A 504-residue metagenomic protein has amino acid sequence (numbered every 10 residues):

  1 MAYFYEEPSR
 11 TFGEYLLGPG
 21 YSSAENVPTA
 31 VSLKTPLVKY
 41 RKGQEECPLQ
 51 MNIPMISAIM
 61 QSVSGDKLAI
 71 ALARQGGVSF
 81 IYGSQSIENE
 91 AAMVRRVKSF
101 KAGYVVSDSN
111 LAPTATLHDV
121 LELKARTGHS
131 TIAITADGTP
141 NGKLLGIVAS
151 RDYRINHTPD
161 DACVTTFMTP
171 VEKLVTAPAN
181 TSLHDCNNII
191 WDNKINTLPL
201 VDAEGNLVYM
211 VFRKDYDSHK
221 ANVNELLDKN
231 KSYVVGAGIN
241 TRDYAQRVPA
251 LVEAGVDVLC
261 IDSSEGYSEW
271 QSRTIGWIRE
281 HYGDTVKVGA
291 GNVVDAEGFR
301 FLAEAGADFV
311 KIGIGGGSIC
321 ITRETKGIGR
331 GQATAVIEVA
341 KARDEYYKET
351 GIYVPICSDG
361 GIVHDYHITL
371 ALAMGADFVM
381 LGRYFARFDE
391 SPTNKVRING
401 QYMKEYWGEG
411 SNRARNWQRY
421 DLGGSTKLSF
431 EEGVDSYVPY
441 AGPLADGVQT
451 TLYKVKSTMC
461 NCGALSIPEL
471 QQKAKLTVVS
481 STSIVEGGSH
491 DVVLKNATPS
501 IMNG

Functional and structural regions predicted by a protein language model:
M1-Y21, S109-L111, A177-P178, H184-N188 (+3 more regions): Alpha/beta catalytic cores of nucleotide-metabolism and tRNA/nucleoside-modifying enzymes
T29-M51, A58-M60, N89-H129, I134-D137 (+5 more regions): Bateman/CBS regulatory modules and CBS-like beta-alpha motifs in cytosolic regions of diverse proteins
Q44-P48, A73, K98, L121-A125 (+8 more regions): Surface-exposed amphipathic alpha-helices with a cationic face
P48-S57, G103-D108, V171, D228-A237 (+3 more regions): Short beta-strand/loop segments at the ligand-binding rim of alpha/beta enzyme cores
K67-I70, Y244-A254, V288, V293-I312 (+1 more regions): Catalytic cores of alpha/beta
R74-N89, V256-S268, D308-K326, I362-K395: Glycine-rich phosphate-binding active-site loops on the catalytic face of alpha/beta enzymes
F80-Q85, N110-L111, T131-T135, T176-A177 (+6 more regions): Catalytic beta/alpha-barrel core
Q85-R95, N141, N156-H157, D161 (+6 more regions): Active-site-adjacent beta->alpha loops and helix N-cap segments on the catalytic face of soluble alpha/beta enzymes
